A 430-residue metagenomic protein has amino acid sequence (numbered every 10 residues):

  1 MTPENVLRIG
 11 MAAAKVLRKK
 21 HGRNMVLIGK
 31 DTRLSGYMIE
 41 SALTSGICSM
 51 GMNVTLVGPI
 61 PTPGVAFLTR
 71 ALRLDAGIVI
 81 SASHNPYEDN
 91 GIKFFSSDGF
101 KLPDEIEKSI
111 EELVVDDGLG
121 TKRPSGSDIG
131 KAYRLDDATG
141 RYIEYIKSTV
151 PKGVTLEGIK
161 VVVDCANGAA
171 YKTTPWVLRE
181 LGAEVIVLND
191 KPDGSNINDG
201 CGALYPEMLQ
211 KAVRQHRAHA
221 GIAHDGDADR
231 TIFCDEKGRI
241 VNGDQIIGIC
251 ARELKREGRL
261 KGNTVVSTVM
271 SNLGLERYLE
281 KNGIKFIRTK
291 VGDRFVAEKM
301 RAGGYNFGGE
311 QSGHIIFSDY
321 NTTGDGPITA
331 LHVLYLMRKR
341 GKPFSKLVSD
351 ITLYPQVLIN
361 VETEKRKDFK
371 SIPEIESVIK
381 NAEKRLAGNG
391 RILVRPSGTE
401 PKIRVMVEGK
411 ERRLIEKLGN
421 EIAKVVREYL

Functional and structural regions predicted by a protein language model:
M1-S45, S49-M50, K131-K160, K367: An N-terminal, well-structured beta->alpha segment
K15-D89, W176-C234: N-terminal small/polar loop signature for handling phosphorylated ligands or for N-terminal nucleophile
G22-D31, K160-V162, N263-V269, R404-M406: Short glycine-rich phosphate-binding loop at a beta-alpha junction
G29-K30, V163-C165, D235, D319 (+1 more regions): Short glycine-centered, acidic/aromatic-flanked micro-motifs in structured strand/loop junctions that mark active-site
V54-P63, I240-G243, S267-T268, T289-K290: Active-site nucleophile and cofactor-binding loops and adjacent substrate-binding regions of central metabolic enzymes
Y87-N90, F94-P103, E112-L113, P206-T268 (+1 more regions): Replace "Mg2+/Mn2+-dependent" with "divalent metal-dependent
N90-H216: Gly/Ser/Thr-enriched, mixed-charge loops and adjacent short helices that form phosphate/oxyanion-binding elements
H219-A220, E257-L430: Phosphate-binding and adjacent anionic-ligand microenvironments
